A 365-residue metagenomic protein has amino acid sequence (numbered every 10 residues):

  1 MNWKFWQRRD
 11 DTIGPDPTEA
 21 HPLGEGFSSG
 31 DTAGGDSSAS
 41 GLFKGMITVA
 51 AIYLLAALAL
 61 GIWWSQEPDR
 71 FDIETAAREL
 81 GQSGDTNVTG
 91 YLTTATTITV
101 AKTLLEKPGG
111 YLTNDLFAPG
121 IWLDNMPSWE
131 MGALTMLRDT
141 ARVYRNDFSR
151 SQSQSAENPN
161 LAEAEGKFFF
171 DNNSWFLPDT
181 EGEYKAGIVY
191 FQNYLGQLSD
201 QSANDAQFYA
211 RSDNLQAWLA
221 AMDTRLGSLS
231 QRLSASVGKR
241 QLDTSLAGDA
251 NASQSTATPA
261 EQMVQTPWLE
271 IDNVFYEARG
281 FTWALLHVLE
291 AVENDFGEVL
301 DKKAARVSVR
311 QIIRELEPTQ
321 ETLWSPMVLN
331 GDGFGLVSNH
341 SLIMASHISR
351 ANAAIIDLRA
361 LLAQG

Functional and structural regions predicted by a protein language model:
M1-G30: N-terminal intrinsically disordered, acidic low-complexity segments at the extreme N-terminus
N2, E74-E79, N273-Y276, T282-G365: A cross-kingdom marker for long, charged
S29-A39: Cytosolic juxtamembrane amphipathic/interface segments immediately preceding and feeding into a transmembrane helix
M46-L60: Hydrophobic membrane-insertion alpha-helices, especially the h-region of bacterial N-terminal signal peptides
A59-I73: Hydrophobic single-pass membrane-insertion segments
E74-E183: N-terminal Sec/ER secretory leader and immediately downstream segment of secreted/extracellular precursors
D115-N125, D171-P178, Q262-D272, S325-I343: A cross-kingdom feature marking solvent-exposed beta-strand/loop segments within repeated, beta-rich binding/scaffold
Y184-I313, Q320: Extended amphipathic alpha-helical interaction segments
